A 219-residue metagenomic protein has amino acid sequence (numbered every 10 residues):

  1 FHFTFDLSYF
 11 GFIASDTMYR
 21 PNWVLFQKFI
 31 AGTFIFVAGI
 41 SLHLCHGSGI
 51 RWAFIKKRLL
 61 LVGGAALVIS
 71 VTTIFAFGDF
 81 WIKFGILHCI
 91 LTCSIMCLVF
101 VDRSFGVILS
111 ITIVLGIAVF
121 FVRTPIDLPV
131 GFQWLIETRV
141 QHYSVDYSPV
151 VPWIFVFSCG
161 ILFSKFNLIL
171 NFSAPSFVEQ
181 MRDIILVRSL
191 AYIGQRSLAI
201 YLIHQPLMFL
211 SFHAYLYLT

Functional and structural regions predicted by a protein language model:
F1-T219: Alpha-helical transmembrane segments and their immediate juxtamembrane cytosolic regions
